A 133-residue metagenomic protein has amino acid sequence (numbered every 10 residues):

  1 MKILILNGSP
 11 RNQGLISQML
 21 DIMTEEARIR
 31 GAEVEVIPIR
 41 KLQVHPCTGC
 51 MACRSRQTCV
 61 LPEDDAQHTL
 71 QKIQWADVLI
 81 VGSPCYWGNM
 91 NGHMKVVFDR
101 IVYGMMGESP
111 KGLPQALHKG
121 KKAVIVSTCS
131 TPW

Functional and structural regions predicted by a protein language model:
M1-A32, C129-P132: N-terminal beta1-alpha1 ligand-phosphate binding loop
I3, V34-V36, V97: Hydrophobic packing within well-folded, soluble alpha/beta domains
G14-L15, H45, N89: Residues that form or flank phosphate/diphosphate-binding pockets in enzymes that use nucleotide phosphates
Q18-D21, G49-A52, H93-V97: Short, glycine/charged-enriched secondary-structure capping and boundary segments
A32-Q43: A short beta-strand-loop structural module common to alpha/beta enzyme folds
Q43-I73: Cysteine-cluster motifs in flexible loop/terminal segments that predominantly coordinate metals
L61-W133: Helix-loop-strand module that forms the ligand-binding subsite of alpha/beta enzymes
